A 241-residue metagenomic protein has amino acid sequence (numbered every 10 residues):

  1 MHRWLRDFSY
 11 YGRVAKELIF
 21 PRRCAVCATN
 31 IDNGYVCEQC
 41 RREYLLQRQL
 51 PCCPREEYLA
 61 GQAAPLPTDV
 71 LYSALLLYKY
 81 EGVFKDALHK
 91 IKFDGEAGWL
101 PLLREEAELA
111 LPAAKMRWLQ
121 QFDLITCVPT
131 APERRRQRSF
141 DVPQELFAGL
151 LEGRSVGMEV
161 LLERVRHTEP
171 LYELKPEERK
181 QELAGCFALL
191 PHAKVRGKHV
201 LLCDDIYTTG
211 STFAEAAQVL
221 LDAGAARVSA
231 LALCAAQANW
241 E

Functional and structural regions predicted by a protein language model:
M1-D204, T208-E241: Glycine-rich phosphate/pyrophosphate-handling loop used in enzymes and phosphotransfer proteins
